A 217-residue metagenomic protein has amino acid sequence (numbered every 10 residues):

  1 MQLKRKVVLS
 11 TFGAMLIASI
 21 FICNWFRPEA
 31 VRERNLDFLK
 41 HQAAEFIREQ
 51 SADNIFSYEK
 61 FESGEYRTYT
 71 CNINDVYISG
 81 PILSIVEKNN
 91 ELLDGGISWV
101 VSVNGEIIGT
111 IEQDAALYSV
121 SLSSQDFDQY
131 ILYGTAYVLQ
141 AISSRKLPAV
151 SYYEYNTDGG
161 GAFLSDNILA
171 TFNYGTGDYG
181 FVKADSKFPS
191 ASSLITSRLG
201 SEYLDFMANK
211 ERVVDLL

Functional and structural regions predicted by a protein language model:
M1-M15: N-terminal Sec-pathway targeting helices
L16-N24: Hydrophobic alpha-helical membrane-insertion segments, chiefly the h-region of N-terminal signal peptides
R27-V86, D126-V150: Short, non-transmembrane alpha-helical segments in secretory-pathway proteins
E62-A116, D158-I168: Exposed beta-strand-loop-beta-strand "reactive/processing" segments of non-cytosolic proteins
S98-P148: Long, charged/polar, surface-exposed segments that mediate recognition or autoinhibition
D114-Y118, F127, N173-Y179, S186-F188: A short, sequence-level motif marking secondary-structure junctions
I131-V182: Short aromatic loop motif centered on NTY/YTY
V182-L217: C-terminal partner/receptor-binding element of secreted or periplasmic proteins
